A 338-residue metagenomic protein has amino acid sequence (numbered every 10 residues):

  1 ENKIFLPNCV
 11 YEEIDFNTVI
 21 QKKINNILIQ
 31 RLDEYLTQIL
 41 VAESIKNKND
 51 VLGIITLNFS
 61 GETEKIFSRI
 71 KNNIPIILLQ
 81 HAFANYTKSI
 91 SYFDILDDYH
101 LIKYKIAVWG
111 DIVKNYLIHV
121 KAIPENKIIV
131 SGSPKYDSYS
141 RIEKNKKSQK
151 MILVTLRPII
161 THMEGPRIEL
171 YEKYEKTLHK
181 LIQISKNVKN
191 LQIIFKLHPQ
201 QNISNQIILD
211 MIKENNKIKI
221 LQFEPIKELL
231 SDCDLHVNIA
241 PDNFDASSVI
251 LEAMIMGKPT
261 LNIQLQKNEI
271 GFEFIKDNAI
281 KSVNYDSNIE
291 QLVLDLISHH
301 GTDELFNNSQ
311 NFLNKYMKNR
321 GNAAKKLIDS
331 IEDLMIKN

Functional and structural regions predicted by a protein language model:
E1, I66-K71, H119-K121, S204-N215 (+1 more regions): Short, aromatic/basic amphipathic alpha-helical patches
E1-D137: Active-site and donor-binding regions of nucleotide-sugar-utilizing enzymes
V41, Q200-M256: Donor nucleotide-activated moiety binding/catalytic core segment of transferases that use nucleotide-activated donors
T63-E64, Y86-T87, V113-L117, S138-Y139 (+3 more regions): Short, charged/polar "capping" segments at the starts of alpha-helices and the immediately preceding loops
K103, K121-E125, V130, K213 (+1 more regions): Catalytic binding pocket for nucleotide-activated donors in carbohydrate/polymer assembly enzymes
Y104-V108, I194-H198, I263: Short internal beta-strands
P134-D210: Conserved catalytic-core segment of nucleotide-activated headgroup transferases in glycan assembly
M317-N338: C-terminal alpha-helical cap of glycosyltransferases
